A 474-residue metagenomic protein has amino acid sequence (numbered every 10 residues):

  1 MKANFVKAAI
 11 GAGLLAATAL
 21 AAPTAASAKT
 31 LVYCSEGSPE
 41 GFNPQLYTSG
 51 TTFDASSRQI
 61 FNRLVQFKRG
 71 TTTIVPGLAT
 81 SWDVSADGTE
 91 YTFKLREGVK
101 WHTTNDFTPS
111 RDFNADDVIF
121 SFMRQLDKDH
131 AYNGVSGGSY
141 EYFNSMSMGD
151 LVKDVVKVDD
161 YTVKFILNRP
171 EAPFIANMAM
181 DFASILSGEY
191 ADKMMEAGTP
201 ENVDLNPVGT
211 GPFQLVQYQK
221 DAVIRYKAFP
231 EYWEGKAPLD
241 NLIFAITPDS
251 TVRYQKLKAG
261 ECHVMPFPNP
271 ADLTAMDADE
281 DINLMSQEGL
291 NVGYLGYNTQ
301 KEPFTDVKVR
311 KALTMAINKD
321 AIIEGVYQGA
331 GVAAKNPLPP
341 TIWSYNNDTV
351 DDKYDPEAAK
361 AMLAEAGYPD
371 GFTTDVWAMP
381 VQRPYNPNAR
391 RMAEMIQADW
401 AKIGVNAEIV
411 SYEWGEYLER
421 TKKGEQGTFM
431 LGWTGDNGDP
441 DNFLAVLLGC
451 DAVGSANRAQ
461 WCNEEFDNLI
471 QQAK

Functional and structural regions predicted by a protein language model:
C34-A86, M123, H130, V208-T210: N-terminal lobe/hinge region of extracytoplasmic solute-binding protein
K68-R69, D150, D160-Y161, E171-A237 (+4 more regions): Gly/Pro-rich hinge or "lid" segments in bacterial periplasmic/extracellular proteins
T80-A131, K164, P303-T305: Aromatic- and charge-enriched surface segment that lines or borders ligand/interaction sites
K94, L126-D127, A131-A191: Surface-exposed binding/hinge segments that line and control ligand-binding clefts or catalytic entry sites
V156, K308, I323, K402-L418 (+2 more regions): Extracytoplasmic/peripheral linker and loop segments enriched in polar/acidic and small residues with frequent Thr/Pro
G198-D204, F229-A275, A393, N406: Ligand-site clamp/hinge motif
F213, A333-A366, R383-R391: Structural transition elements
K220-A222, I342, A364-N437, R458: Ligand/substrate-recognition segments at binding pockets and active sites
